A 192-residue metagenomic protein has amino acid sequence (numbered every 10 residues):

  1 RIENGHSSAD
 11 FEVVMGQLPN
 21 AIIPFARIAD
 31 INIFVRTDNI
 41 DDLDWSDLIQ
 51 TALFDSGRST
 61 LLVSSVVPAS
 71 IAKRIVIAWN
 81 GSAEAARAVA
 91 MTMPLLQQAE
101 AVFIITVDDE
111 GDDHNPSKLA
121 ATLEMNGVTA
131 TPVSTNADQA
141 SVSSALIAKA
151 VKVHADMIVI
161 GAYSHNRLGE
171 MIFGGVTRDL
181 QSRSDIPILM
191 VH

Functional and structural regions predicted by a protein language model:
I2-N32, G127-I158, A162-M171, R178 (+1 more regions): Structural beta-alpha unit
A9, V13-Q17, G57, L61-A69 (+3 more regions): A short, terminal or domain-edge coil/loop segment
N20-T106, R183-H192: Intrinsically disordered or low-complexity boundary/linker segments at protein termini and domain junctions
P24, T51, P94, K118-A121 (+2 more regions): Alpha-helical scaffolding segments of alpha/beta enzyme cores, especially the outer helices of TIM-barrel or partial
I40-D41, D109-D113, A137-A140, N166-R167: Short, small-residue-enriched loops and turns at beta-alpha junctions that line or gate enzyme active sites
S46-I49, S117, L146-I147, I172-T177: Charged helix-capping and loop-helix junction motifs
G81-V133, A137: Redox- and metal-dependent alpha/beta enzyme cores, enriched for Fe-S-associated oxidoreductases and cofactor-handling
